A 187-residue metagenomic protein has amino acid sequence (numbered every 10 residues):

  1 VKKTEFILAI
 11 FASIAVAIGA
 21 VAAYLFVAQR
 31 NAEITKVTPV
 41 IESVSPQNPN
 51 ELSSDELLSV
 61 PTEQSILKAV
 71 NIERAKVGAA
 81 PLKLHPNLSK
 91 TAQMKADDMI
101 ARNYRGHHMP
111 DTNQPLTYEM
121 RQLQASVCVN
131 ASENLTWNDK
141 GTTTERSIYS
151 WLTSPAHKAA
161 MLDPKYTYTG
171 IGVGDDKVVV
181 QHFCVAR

Functional and structural regions predicted by a protein language model:
K2-R187: Functional surface patches built around histidine and acidic residues
